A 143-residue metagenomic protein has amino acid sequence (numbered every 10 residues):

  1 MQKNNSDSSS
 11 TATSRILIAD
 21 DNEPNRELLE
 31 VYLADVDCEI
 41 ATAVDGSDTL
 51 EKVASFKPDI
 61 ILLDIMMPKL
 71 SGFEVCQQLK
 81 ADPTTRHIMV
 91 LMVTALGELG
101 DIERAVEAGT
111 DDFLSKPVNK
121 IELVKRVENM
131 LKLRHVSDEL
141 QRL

Functional and structural regions predicted by a protein language model:
M1-L17, E30: Non-catalytic signal-transmission and effector/linker regions of two-component phosphorelay proteins
E23-A41, M130: Two-component/phosphorelay signaling modules centered on CheY-like receiver
F56-L62: Active-site beta3 strand of CheY-like receiver
M67, V90: Receiver (REC) domain active-site loop signature in two-component systems and cognate sites in sensor histidine kinases
G100, V118-V127, L131: C-terminal output helix
